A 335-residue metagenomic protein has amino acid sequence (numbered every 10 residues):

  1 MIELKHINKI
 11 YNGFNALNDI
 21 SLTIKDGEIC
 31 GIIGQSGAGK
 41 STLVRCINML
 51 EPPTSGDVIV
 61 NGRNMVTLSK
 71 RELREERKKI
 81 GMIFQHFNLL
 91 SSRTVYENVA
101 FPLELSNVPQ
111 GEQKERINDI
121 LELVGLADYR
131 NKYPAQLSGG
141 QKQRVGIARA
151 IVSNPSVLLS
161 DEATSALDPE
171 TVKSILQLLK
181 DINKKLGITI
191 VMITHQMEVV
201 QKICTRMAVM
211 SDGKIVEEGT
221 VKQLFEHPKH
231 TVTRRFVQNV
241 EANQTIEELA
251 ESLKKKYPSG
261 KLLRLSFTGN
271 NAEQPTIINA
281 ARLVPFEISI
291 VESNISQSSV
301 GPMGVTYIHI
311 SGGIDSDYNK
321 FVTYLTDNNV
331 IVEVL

Functional and structural regions predicted by a protein language model:
N48: Helix-to-loop junction immediately C-terminal to a conserved catalytic motif
R63-N64, A100, E104, G111-D128: Conserved ABC ATPase "signature" region
M65-G81, L105, Q110-G111, H227-P228: ABC ATPase NBD coupling module
R93-A100: Short coil-to-helix segment of the ABC ATPase nucleotide-binding domain corresponding to the Q-loop/switch region
K132-A135, V152-N154: Conserved signature/switch motifs of ABC ATPase nucleotide-binding domains
P169-T171: Helix N-cap at the start of a conserved alpha-helix in ABC-type nucleotide-binding domains
E218-G219, H227: ABC ATPase "signature
